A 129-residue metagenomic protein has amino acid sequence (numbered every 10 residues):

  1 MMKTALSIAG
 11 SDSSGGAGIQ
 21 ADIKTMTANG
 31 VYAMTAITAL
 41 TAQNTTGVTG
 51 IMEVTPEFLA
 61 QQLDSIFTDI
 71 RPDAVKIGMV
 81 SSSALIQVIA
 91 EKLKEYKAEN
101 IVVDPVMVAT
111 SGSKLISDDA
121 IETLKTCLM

Functional and structural regions predicted by a protein language model:
M1-A74: Small-residue (G/A/S/T)-rich helix-start motifs and N-terminal tracts that mark the onset
I77, S82-M129: Conserved beta-alpha-beta core of the PfkB/ribokinase-like small-molecule kinase fold
